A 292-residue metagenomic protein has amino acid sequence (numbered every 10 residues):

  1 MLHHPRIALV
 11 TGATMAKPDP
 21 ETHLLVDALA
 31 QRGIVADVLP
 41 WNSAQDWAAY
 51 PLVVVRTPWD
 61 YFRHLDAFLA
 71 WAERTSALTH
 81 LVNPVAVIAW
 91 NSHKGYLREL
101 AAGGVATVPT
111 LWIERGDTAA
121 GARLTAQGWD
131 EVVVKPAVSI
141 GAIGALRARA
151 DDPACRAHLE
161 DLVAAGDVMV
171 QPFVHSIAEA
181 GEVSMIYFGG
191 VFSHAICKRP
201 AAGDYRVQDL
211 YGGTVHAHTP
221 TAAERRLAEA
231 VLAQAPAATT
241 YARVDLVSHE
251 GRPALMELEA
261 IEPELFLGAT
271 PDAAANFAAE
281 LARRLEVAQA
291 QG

Functional and structural regions predicted by a protein language model:
L2-T11, A72-L78, A86-A180, A222-R225 (+1 more regions): Active-site nucleotide/adenylate-binding loops and adjacent lid/helix of ATP-dependent enzymes
H4-R6, A13-E114: Conserved N-proximal alpha/beta basic substrate-recognition cap immediately N-terminal to, or forming the N-lobe
A36, T107, V170, Y241-R243 (+1 more regions): Hydrophobic residues on conserved beta-strands that form the core of alpha/beta folds
A44-W47, S139-I140, H175-A178, V247-E250: A short beta-turn/loop motif at secondary-structure boundaries
A49, D204-D209, F266-A269: A short, polar/proline- and glycine-enriched secondary-structure boundary/capping micro-motif
P58, A137, F173-V174, I186 (+2 more regions): Anionic group-transfer/hydrolysis microenvironments
R147-P236, V247: Phosphate-binding site of ATP-dependent enzymes
V191, A222-G292: ATP-dependent carboxylate activation and anion-phosphoryl transfer catalytic cores that bind Mg-ATP to form
